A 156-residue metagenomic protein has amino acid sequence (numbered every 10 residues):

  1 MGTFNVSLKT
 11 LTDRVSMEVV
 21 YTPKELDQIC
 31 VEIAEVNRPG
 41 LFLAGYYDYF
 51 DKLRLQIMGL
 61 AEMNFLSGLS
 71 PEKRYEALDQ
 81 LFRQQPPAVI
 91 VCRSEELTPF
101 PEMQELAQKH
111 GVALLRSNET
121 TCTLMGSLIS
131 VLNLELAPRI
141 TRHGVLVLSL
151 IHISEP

Functional and structural regions predicted by a protein language model:
M1-F82: Gly/Thr-rich phosphate-binding loop signature of adenosyl cofactor/nucleotide-binding cores
K52-L53, Q85-P86, K109-G111, T141-H143: Short coil/turn connectors at secondary-structure junctions
P71-K73, R93, E119-T120: Beta-strand/loop-dominated core regions that host nucleotide or nucleotide-derived cofactor-binding catalytic loops
Q84-Q85, C92-R93: Extended, charged alpha/beta regions that create polyanion-binding interfaces
A88, E96-V131: Charged, amphipathic alpha-helical linker segments immediately N-terminal to NTP-binding catalytic cores
L132-V145, S149: P-loop NTPase nucleotide-binding/switch module
S149-P156: Residue-level detector of conserved catalytic or cofactor/ligand-binding positions in enzyme active sites
